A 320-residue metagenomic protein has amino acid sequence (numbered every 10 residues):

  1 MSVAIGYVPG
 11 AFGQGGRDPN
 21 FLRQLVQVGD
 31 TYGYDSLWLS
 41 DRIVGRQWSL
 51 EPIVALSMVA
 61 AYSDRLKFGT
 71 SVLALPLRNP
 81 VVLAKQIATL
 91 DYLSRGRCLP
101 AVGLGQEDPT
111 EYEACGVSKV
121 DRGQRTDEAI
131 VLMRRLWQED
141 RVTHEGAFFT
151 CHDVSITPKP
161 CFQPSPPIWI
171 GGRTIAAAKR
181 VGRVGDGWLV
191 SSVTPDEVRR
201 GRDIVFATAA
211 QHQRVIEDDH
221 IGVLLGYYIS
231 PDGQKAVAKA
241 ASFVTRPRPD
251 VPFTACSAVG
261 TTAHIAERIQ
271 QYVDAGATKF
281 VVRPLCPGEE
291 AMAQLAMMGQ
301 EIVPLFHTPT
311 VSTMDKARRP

Functional and structural regions predicted by a protein language model:
M1, C115, K119-P160, S192-K279 (+3 more regions): An alpha-helical appendage that flanks or caps ligand/catalytic pockets
M1-Y62, P164-P166, L285-G288, T313-R319: N-terminal beta1-alpha1-beta2 module of alpha/beta enzyme domains
S2-R17, L77-T143, S191, D196-R199 (+1 more regions): Flexible, glycine-rich active-site loops centered on histidine and acidic residues that chelate a metal or position
I5-P9, L37-L39, F68-T70, C98-V102 (+4 more regions): Hydrophobic faces of well-ordered beta-strands that scaffold small-molecule active sites in alpha/beta enzyme cores
Y7-P19, L73-P80, F162-R173, P252-A263: Active-site mouth loops of central-metabolism enzymes
V8-F12, R42, L73-L75, G103-E107 (+4 more regions): Active-site beta-loop-alpha junctions enriched in small/polar residues
R17-G29, Q86, I170-R180, T261-Q271: Short, acidic/polar
D30-T31, L56-R65, I87-R97, G182-R183 (+2 more regions): Acidic (Asp/Glu)-rich catalytic clusters
